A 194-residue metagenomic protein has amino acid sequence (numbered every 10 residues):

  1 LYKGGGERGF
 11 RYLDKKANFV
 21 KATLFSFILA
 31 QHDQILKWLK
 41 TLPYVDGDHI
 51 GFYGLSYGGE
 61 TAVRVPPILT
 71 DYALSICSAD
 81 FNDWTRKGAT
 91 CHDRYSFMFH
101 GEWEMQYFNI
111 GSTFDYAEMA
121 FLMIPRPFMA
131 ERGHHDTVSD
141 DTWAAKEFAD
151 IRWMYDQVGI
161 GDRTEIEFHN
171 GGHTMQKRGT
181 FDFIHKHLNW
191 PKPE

Functional and structural regions predicted by a protein language model:
L1-T41, K87-T90: Cap/lid segment of the alpha/beta-hydrolase catalytic domain
K3-E7, G59-A62, N82-K87, M129-A130 (+2 more regions): Flexible loop/turn segments at secondary-structure boundaries
F19-F27, Y53, Y57, V63 (+3 more regions): Alpha-helix capping and helix-loop boundary segments enriched in small/acidic/polar residues
I28-I35, D115, M119, E147 (+1 more regions): Alpha-helical packing segments of well-folded alpha/beta enzyme cores
D33-W103, F108-N109: Primarily recognizes the serine-hydrolase "nucleophile elbow" in alpha/beta-hydrolase and SGNH/GDSL folds
G51-Y53, L74-C77, L122, M129-E131 (+1 more regions): Structural recognition of the beta-strand scaffold that forms the well-ordered cores of secreted hydrolase catalytic
G88-T142: The feature captures the conserved acid-bearing segment of alpha/beta-hydrolase catalytic domains
K146-E194: C-terminal catalytic histidine-bearing segment of alpha/beta-hydrolase fold enzymes
